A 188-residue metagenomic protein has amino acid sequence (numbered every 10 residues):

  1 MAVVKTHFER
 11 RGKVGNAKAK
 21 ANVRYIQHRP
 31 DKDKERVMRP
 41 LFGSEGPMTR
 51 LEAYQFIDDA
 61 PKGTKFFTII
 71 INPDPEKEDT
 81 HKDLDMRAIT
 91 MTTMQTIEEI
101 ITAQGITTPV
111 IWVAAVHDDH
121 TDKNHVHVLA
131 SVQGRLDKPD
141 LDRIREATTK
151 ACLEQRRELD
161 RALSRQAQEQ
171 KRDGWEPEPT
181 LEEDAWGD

Functional and structural regions predicted by a protein language model:
M1-H125, L129-D188: N-terminal nicking endonuclease/strand-transfer module with a His-rich metal-binding environment and a catalytic Tyr
